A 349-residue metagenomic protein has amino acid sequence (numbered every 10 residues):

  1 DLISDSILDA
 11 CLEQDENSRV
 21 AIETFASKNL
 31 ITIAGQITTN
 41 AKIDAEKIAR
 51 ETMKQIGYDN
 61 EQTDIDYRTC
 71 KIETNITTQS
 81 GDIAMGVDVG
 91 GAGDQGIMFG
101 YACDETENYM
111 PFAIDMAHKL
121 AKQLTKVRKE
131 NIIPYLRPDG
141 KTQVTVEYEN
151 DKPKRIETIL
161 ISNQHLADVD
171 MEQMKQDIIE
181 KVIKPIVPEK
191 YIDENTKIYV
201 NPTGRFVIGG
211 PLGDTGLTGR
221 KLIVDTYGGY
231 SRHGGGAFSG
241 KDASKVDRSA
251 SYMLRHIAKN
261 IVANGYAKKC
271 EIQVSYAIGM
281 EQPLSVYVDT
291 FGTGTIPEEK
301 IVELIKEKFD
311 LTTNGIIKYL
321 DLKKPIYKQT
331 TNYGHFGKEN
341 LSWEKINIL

Functional and structural regions predicted by a protein language model:
D1-R19: N-terminal, positively charged regions that mediate nucleic acid binding
L2, S6, D115, K119 (+1 more regions): Short amphipathic alpha-helical face segments that pack within enzyme cores and frequently flank/anchor catalytic
E13-Q14, E189, V262-K268: Secondary-structure transition/capping motifs at alpha-helix termini and the adjoining loop/turn into the next element
A21-T39, I278-Q282: Short, charge-patterned binding micro-sites
S27-K28, A267-K269, S275-L349: Internal helix-turn-beta structural module
S27-K28, C103-D104, Y227-H233: Short connector loops/turns at beta-strand edges and beta->alpha or beta->beta junctions
N29, K47, K54-I208, N332 (+1 more regions): Glycine-rich, mobile lid/loop segments that gate access to catalytic sites or pores
V169-I261: Glycine-rich anion/phosphate-binding loop at the beta-strand->alpha-helix junction
